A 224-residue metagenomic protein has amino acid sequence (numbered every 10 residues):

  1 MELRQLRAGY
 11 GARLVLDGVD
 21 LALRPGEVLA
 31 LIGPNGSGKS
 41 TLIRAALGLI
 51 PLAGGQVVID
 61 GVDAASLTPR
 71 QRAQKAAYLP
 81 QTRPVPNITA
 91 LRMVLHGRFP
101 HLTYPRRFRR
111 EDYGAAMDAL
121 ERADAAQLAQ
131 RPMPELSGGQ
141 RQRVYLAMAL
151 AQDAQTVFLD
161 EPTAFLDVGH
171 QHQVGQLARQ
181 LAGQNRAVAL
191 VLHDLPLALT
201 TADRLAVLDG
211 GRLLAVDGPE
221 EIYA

Functional and structural regions predicted by a protein language model:
M1, L16-G18: Conserved structural motif at the start of ABC-family nucleotide-binding domains
I32-P34: The feature captures the beta-strand-to-loop junction immediately N-terminal to the Walker
L47: Helix-to-loop junction immediately C-terminal to a conserved catalytic motif
G55-D63, R72: Conserved ABC transporter NBD signature motif
L95, R110-L128: Conserved ABC ATPase "signature" region
R107, P132-L136: Conserved ABC ATPase signature
V157-E161: Catalytic Walker B motif of ABC-type/P-loop ATPase nucleotide-binding domains
